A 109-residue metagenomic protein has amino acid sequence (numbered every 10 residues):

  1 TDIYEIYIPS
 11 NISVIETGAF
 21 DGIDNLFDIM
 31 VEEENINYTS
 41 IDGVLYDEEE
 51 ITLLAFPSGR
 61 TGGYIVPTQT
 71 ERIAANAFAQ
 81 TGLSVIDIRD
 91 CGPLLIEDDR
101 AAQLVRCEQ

Functional and structural regions predicted by a protein language model:
T1-V14, D24-G43, E48-R72, Q80-L95 (+1 more regions): Structural signature of tandem-repeat unit edges
